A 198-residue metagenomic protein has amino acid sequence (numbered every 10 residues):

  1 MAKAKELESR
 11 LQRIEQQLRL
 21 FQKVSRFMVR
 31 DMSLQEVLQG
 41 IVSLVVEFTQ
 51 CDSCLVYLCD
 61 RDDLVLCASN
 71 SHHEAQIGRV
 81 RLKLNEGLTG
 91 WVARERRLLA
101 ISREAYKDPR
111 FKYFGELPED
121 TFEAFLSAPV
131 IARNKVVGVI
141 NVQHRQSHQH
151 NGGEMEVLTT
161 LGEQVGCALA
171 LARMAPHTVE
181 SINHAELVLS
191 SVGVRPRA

Functional and structural regions predicted by a protein language model:
M1-R30, Q35, V137, L171-R197: Signal-transmission linkers at sensory-effector interfaces
L20-M28, S33-D52, V56, L88 (+1 more regions): Amphipathic alpha-helical coiled-coil segments that mediate homodimerization and allosteric signal transmission
S43, S53-V80, L84, E104-K107: GAF sensory/regulatory domain recognition with acknowledged cross-activation on helical regulatory dimers
H72, V139-H148: Short beta-strand-to-loop transition segments that serve as allosteric relay/switch motifs in sensory/regulatory domains
E74-A75, S102-A124, H144: Signal-transducing coupling segments at domain and membrane junctions
A75-L99: Acidic/proline- and glycine-rich, intrinsically disordered low-complexity segments that serve as regulatory linkers
E123-I131: A short, aliphatic-rich beta-strand micro-motif
T159-G166: Allosteric cytosolic regulatory segments
